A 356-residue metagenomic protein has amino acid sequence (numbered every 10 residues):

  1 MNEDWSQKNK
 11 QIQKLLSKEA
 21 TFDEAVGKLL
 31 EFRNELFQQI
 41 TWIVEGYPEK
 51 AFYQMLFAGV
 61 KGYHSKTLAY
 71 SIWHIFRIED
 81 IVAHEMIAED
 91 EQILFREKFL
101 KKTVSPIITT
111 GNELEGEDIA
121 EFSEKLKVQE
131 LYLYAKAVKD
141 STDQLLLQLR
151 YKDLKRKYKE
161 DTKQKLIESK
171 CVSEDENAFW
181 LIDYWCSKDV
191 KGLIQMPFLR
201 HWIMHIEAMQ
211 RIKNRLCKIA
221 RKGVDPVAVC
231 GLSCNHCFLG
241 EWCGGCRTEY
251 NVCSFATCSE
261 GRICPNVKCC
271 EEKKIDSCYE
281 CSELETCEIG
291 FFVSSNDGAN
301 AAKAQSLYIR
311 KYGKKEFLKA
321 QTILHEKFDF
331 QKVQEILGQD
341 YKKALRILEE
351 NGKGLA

Functional and structural regions predicted by a protein language model:
M1-I40: Terminal targeting/low-complexity segments that flank the catalytic cores of oxidoreductases
M1-K10, Y53-E113, D140-D143, L147-Q148 (+1 more regions): Short, contiguous alpha-helical
A25, L29-I43, I78, V82 (+5 more regions): Alpha-helical packing segments of well-folded alpha/beta enzyme cores
G27, E31, A58-G62, K66-A69 (+5 more regions): Short, solvent-exposed segments of well-ordered alpha helices
Q38-K50, D175-E176, V190, E241 (+2 more regions): Short, contiguous, well-structured surface segments enriched in hydrophobic/aromatic residues
L100, V104-E113, E117-E124, Y279-S282: Helix-adjacent hinge/juxtasegments
K125-L126, E130-Y132, R156-K165: Acidic, Ser/Thr/Gly/Pro-rich intrinsically disordered interaction regions
A220-A356: Cysteine-centered metal-binding/redox modules
